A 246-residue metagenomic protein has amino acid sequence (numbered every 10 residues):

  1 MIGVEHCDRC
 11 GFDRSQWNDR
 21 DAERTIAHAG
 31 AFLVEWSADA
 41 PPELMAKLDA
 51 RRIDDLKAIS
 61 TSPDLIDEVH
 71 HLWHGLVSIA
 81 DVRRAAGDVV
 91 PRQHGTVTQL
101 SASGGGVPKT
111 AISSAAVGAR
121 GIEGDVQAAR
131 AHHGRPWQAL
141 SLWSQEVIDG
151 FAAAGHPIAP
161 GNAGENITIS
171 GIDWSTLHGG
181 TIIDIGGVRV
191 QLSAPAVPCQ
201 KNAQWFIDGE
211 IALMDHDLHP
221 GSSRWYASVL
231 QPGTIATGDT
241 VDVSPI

Functional and structural regions predicted by a protein language model:
I2-R189, A194-K201, T234, S244-I246: Electropositive, beta-rich accessory/interaction domains or terminal extensions that provide binding surfaces
H156-N166, I207-S223: Short, basic/aromatic beta-hairpin or loop at an interaction surface
W225-I246: Well-ordered alpha/beta subsegment
